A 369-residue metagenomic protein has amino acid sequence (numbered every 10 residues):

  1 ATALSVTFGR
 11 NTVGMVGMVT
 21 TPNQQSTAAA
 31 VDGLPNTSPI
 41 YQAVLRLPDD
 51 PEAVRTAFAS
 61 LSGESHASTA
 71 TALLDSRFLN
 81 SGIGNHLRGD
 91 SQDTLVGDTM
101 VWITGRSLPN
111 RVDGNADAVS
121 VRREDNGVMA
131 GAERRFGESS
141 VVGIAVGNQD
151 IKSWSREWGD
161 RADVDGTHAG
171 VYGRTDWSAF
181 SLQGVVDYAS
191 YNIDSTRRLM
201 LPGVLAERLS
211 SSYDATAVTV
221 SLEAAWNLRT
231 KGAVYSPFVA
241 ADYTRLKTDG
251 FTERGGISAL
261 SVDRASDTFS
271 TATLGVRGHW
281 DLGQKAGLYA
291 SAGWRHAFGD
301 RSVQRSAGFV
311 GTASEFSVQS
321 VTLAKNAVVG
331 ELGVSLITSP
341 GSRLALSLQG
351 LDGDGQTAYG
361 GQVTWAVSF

Functional and structural regions predicted by a protein language model:
A1-L61: Extracellular/surface-exposed low-complexity segments
T12, A241-R245, A292-F298: Glycine-rich beta-alpha junction loops
T37-Y235, A345-S368: Outer membrane beta-barrel translocator domains of Type V secretion systems
P51, N115-R123, S153-D163, N192-D214 (+2 more regions): Solvent-exposed, glycine/polar-rich loop segments of beta-barrel outer-membrane systems
E223, Y235-S236, A240-D242, R254: Outer-membrane beta-barrel porins/channels
T230-S236, L246-G250, W280, Q284-G287: Short, structured loop/turn "capping" segments at alpha-beta junctions
R254-F369: Outer membrane beta-barrel transmembrane domains
